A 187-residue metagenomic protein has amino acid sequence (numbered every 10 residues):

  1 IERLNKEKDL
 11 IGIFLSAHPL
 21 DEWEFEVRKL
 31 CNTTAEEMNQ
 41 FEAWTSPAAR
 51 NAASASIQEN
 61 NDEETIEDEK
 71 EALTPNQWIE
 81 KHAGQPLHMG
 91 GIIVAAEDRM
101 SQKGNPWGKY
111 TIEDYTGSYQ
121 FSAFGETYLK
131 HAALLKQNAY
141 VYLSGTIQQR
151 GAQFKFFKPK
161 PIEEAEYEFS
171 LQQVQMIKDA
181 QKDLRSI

Functional and structural regions predicted by a protein language model:
I1-I187: Noncatalytic, beta-rich nucleic-acid-contacting surfaces in large DNA/RNA-processing enzymes
